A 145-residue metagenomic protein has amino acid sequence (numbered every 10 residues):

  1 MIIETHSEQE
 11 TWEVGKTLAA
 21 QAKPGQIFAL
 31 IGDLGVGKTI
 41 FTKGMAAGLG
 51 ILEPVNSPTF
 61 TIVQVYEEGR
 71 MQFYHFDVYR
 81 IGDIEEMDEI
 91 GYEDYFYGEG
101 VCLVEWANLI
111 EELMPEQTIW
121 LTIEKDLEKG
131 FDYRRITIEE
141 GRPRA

Functional and structural regions predicted by a protein language model:
M1, A47, E85-M87, E93-A145: Short phosphate-coordinating micro-motif centered on Lys-Gly-acidic
M1-T17: N-terminal pre-Walker A segment at the start of P-loop NTPase domains
A19-G25: Phosphate-binding P-loop
F28-L30: Hydrophobic anchor at the beta1->P-loop junction of P-loop NTPases
G35: Walker A (P-loop) phosphate-binding loop of P-loop NTPases
K38: Conserved lysine of the Walker
I51-Y66: Short beta-strand-centered segment that lines the nucleotide-binding/catalytic pocket of NTP-utilizing
